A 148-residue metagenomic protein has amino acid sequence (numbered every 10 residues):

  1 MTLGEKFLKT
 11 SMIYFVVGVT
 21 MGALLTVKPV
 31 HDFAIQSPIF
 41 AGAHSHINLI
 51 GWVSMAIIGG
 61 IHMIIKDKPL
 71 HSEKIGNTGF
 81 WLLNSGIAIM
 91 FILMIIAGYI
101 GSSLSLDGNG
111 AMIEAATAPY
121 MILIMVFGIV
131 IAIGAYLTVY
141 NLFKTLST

Functional and structural regions predicted by a protein language model:
M1-T148: Hydrophobic alpha-helical transmembrane segments of multi-pass integral membrane proteins
